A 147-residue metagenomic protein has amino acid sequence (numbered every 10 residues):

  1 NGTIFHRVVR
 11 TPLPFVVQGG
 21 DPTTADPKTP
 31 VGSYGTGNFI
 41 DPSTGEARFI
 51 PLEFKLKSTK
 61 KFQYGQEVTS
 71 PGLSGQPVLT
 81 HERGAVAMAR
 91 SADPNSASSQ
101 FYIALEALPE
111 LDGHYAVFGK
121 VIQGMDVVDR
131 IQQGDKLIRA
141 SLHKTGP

Functional and structural regions predicted by a protein language model:
N1-P147: Cross-family detector of peptidyl-prolyl cis-trans isomerase
